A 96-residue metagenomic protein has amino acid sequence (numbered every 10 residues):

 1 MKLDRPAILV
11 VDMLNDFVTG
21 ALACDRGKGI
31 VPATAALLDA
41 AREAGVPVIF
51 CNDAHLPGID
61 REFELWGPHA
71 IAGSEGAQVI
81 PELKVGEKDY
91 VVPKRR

Functional and structural regions predicted by a protein language model:
M1-V91: Active-site acidic carboxylates
P93-R96: Short beta->alpha junction loops
